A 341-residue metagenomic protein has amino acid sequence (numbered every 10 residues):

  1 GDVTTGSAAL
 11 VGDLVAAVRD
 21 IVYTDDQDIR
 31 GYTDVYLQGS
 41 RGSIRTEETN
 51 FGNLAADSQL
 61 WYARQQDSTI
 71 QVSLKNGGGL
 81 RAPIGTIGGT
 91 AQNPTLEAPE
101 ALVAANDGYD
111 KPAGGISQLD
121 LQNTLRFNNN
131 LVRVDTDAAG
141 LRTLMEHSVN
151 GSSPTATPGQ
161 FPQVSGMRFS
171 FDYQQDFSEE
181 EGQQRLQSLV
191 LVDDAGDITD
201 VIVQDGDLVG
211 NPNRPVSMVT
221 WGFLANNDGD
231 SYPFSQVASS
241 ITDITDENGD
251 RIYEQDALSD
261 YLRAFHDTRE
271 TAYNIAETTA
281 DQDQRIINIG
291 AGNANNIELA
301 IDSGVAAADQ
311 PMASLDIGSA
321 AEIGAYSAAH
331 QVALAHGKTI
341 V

Functional and structural regions predicted by a protein language model:
G1-V341: Catalytic centers of hydrolytic enzymes
